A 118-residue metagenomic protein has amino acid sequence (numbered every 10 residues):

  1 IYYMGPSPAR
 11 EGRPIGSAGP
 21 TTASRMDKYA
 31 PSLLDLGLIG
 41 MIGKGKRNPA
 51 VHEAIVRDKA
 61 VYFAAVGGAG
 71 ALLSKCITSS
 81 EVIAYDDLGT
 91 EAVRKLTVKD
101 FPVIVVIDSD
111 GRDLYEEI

Functional and structural regions predicted by a protein language model:
I1-F101: Feature captures the catalytic cores and cofactor-binding loops of soluble hydro-lyases/lyases that act on carboxylate
A30, D35, V105-I118: Active-site/ligand-binding-proximal alpha/beta "capping" segment
